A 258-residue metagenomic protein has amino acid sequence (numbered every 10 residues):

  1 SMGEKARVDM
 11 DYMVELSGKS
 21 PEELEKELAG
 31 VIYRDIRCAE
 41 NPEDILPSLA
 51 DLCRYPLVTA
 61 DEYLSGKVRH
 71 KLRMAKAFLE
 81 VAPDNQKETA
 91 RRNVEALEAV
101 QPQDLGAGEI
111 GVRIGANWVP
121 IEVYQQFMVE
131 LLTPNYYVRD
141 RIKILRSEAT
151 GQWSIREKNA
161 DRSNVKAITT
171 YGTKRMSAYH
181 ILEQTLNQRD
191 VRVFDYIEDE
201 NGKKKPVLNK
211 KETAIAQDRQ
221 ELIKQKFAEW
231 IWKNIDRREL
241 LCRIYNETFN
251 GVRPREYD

Functional and structural regions predicted by a protein language model:
S1-I244, F249: Charged, low-complexity intrinsically disordered regions
F249-D258: Conserved pre-motif I regulatory segment
